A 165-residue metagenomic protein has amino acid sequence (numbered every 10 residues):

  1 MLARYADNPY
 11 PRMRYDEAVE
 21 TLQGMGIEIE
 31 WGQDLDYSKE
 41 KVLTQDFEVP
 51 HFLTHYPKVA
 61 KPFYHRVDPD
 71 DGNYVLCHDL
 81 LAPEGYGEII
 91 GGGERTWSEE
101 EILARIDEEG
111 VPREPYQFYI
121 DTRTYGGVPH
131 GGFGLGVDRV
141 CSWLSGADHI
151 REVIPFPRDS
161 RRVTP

Functional and structural regions predicted by a protein language model:
A3-P165: A translation/RNA-centric and nucleic-acid-associated enzymatic feature enriched in Class II aminoacyl-tRNA synthetases
